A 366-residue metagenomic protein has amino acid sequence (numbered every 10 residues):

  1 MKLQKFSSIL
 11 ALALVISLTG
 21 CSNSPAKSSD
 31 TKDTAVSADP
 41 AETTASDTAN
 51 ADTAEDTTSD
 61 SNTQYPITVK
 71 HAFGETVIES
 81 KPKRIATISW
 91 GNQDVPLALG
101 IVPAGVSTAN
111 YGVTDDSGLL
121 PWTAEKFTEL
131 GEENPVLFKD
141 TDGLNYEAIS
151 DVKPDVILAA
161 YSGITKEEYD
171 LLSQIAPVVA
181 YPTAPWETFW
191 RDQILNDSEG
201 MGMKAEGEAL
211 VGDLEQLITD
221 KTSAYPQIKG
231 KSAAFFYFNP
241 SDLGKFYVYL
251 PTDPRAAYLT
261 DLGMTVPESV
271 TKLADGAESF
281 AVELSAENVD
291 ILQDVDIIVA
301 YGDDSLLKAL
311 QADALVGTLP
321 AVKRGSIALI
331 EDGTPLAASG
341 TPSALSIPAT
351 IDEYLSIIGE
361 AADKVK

Functional and structural regions predicted by a protein language model:
M1-T19: Sec-dependent bacterial lipoprotein signal peptides
G20-T63: Bacterial lipoprotein signal-peptidase II cleavage site
E75, E167-L243, G340-K366: Extracytoplasmic substrate-binding proteins
P82-A86, V102, P177, K231-S232 (+1 more regions): Residues that mark the start of a beta-strand
Q93-A148: A short, structured surface patch at a secondary-structure boundary
Y146, K153-A159, P177, V289 (+1 more regions): Proline-aspartate-enriched helix->loop->beta-strand connector
E199, L292-K366: Structured C-terminal subdomain patch of bacterial secreted/periplasmic proteins
K245-F280: Alpha-helical, coiled-coil/dimerization segments enriched in small aliphatic residues
